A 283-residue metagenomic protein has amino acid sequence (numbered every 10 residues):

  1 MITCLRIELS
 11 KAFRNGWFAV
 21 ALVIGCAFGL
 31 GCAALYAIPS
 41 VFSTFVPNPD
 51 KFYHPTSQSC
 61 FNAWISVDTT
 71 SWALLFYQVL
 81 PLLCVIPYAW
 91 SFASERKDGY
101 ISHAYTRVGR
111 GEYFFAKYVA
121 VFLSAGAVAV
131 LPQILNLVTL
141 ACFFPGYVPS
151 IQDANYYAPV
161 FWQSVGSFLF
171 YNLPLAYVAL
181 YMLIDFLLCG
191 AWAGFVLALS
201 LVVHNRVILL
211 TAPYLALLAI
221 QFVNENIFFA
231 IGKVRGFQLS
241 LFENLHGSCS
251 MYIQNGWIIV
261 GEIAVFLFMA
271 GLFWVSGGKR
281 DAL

Functional and structural regions predicted by a protein language model:
M1-C26: Aromatic- and glycine-rich beta-strand/loop motifs that create alpha-glucan
G16-W17, G109-G111, F115, N205-L210: Membrane-helix interface segments
V20-I24, F115-A116, V128, A212-P213 (+1 more regions): Hydrophobic core positions of alpha-helical segments in small-molecule transporters and transporter systems
A21-C26, R206-I220: Central hydrophobic cores of alpha-helical transmembrane segments in multi-pass integral membrane proteins
A27-A93, V119-L197, L201, F237-G261: Secretory targeting signals
P39-T44, A93-R96, Y100, T139 (+5 more regions): Membrane-interfacial segments
S91-S124: Helix-loop-helix units of permease transmembrane domains in multi-pass membrane transporters, especially ABC
A198, V202, G261-L283: Junction motif at the cytosolic side of a transmembrane helix
